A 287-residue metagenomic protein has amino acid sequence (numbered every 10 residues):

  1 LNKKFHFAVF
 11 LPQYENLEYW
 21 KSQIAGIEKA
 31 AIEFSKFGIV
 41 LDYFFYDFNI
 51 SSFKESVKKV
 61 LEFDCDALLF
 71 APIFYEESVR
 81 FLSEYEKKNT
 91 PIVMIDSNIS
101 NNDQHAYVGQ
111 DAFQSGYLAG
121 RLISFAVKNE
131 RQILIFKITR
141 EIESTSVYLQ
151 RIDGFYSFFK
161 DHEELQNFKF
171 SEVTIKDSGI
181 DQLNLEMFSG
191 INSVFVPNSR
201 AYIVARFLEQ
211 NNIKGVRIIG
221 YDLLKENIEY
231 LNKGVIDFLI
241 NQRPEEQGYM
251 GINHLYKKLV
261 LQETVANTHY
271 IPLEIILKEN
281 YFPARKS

Functional and structural regions predicted by a protein language model:
L1-L17: N-terminal helix-turn-helix/winged-helix DNA-binding helices and compositionally similar short basic alpha-helical
A8, Q132-F136, N192: Conserved beta-strand elements of the Class I
P12-K21, D42-S52, G109-S115, F136-G154 (+5 more regions): Hinge/beta->alpha junction and helix N-cap segments in small-molecule ligand-binding domains
E28-V40: Signal peptide-proximal N-terminal region of secreted/periplasmic/extracellular or secretory-lumen proteins
A67-E86, S171-E226: Hydrophobic alpha-helical
E77-Q114, L224-N232: Flexible loop/hinge segments that line or gate small-molecule binding clefts
Y107-I133, D181, R243-V260: Hydrophobic alpha-helical segments within soluble ligand-binding/sensing domains
R140-S144, F159, R243-S287: Hinge/cleft segment of the Venus flytrap/periplasmic-binding protein
